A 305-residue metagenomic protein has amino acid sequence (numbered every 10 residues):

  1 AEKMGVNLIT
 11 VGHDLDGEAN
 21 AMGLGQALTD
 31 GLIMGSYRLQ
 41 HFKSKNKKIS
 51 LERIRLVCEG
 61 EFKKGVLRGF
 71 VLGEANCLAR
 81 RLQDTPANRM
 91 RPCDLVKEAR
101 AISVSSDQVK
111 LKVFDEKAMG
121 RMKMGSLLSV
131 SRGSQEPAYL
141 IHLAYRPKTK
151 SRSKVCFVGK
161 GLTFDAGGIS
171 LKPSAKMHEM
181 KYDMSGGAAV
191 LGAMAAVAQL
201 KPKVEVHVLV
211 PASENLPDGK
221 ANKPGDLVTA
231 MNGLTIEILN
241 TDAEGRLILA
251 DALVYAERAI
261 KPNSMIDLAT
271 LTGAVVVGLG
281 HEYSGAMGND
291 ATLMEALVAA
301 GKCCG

Functional and structural regions predicted by a protein language model:
A1-T163, M265-T270, A274, G280-G305: N-terminal hydrophobic/helix-forming segments and targeting peptides
C77-L82, S153-F157, T163, G168-M180 (+2 more regions): Glycine/charged-rich beta-loop-alpha catalytic/anionic-binding loops adjacent to active sites
R80, V96-R100, L140-I141, A188-A198 (+4 more regions): Predominant activation on well-ordered alpha-helical scaffold segments within soluble catalytic domains
T85-R89, M180-M184, D242-R246, S284-M287: Hydrophobic alpha-helical scaffolding
A99, V155-F157, S170-E214, G245: Alpha-helical metal-binding/catalytic segments enriched in His/Glu/Asp
T149-S151, A198-V204, A259-N263: Secondary-structure transition/capping motifs at alpha-helix termini and the adjoining loop/turn into the next element
A221-G305: Metal-dependent peptidase/peptidase-like ectodomains
